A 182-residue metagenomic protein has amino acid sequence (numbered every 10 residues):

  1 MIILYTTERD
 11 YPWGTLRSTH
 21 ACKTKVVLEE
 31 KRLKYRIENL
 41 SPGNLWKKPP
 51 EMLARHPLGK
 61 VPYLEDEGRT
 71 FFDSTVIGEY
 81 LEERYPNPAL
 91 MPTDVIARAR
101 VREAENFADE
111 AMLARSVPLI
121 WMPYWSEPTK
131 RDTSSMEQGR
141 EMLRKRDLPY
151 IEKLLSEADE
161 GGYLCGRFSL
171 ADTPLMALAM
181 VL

Functional and structural regions predicted by a protein language model:
M1-M136, M142: GST-like domain detector, emphasizing the conserved glutathione-binding G-site in the N-terminal thioredoxin-like
A108-L182: GST-like fold's C-terminal all-alpha helical module
